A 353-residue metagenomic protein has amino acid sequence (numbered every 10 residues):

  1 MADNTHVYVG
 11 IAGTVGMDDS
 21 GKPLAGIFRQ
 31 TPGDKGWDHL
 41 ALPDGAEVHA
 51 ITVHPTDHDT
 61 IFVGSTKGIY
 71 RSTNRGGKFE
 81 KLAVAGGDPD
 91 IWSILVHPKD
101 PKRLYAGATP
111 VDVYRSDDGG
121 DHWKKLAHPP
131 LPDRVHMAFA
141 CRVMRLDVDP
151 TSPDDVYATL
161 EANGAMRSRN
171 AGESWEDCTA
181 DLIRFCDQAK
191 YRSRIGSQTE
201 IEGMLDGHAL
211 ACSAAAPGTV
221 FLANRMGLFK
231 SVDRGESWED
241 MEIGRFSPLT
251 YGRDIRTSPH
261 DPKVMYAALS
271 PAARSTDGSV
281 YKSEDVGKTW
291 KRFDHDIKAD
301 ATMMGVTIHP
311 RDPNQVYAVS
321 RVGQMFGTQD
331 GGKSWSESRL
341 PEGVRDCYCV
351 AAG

Functional and structural regions predicted by a protein language model:
M1-G353: Extracellular glycan-interacting surfaces
